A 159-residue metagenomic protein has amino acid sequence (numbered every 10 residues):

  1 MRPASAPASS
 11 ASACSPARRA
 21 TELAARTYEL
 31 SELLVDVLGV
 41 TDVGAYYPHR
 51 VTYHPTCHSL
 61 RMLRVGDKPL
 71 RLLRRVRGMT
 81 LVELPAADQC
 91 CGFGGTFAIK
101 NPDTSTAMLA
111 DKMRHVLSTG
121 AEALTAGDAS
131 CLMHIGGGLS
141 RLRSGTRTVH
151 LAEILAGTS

Functional and structural regions predicted by a protein language model:
M1-S159: Iron-sulfur cluster-binding electron-transfer modules in prokaryotic oxidoreductases
